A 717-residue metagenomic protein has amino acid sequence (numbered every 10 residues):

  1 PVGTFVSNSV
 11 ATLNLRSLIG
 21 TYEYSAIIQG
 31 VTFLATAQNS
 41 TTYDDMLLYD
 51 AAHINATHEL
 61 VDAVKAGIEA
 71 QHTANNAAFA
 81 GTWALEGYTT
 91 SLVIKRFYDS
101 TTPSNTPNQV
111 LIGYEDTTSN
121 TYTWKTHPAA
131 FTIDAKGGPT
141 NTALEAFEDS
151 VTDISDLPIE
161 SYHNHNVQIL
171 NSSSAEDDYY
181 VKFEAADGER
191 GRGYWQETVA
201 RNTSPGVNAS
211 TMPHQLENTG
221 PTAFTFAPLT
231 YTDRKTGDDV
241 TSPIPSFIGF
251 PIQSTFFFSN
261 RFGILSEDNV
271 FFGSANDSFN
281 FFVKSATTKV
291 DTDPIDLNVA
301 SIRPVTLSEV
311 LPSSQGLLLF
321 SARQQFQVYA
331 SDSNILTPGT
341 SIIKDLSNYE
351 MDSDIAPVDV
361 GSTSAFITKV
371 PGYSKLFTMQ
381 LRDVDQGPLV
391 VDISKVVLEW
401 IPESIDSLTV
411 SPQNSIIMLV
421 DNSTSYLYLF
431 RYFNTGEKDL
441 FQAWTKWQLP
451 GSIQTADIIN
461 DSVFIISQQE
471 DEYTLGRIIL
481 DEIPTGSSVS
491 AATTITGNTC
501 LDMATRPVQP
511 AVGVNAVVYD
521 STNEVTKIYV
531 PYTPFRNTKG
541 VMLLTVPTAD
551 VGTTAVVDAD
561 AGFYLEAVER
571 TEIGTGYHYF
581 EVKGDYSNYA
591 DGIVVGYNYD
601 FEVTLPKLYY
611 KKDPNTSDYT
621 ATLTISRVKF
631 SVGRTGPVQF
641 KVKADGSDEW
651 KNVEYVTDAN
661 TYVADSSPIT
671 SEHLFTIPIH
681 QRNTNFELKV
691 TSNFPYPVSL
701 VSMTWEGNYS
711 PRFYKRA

Functional and structural regions predicted by a protein language model:
P1, T12-A135, F147-F183, K539-V541 (+3 more regions): Extended, beta-strand-rich, solvent-exposed assembly scaffolds of outer structural proteins
P1-T4, S25, N76-G87, N171-S172 (+8 more regions): Short, exposed beta-strand/loop patches in secreted or surface proteins that constitute
V2, F224-R234, D591-Y599: Short, structured interface segments
T90-V93, F224, F262, V270 (+8 more regions): Hydrophobic residues embedded in beta-strands of well-ordered beta-sheets
W124-L216, T445-I466, I483-N523, K527-G540 (+1 more regions): Small/polar, repeat-rich beta-turn/loop motifs that tile beta-strand-dominated architectures
A185-T225, T230, S246-F272: Low-complexity, highly charged intrinsically disordered N-terminal segments that act as targeting/localization
T230-N260, S266-S415, V420-I458, H673: Beta-propeller and closely related beta-pinwheel folds
G372-K375, Q380-A717: Beta-sheet repeat architectures centered on beta-propellers
